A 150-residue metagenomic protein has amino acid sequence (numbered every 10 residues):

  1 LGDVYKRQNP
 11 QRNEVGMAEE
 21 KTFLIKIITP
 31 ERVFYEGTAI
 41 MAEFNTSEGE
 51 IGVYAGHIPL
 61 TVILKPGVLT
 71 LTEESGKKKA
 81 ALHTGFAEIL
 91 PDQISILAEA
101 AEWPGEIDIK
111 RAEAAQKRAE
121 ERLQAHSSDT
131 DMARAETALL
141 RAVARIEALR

Functional and structural regions predicted by a protein language model:
L1-Y5: Short, small-residue-biased leader/transition segments that mark boundaries at the very start of proteins
R7, R12-E31: Extreme N-terminal tail/first-helix region
Q8-Q11, Q93, Q116, Q124: Residue-identity detector for glutamine
V15-A18, I94, T137: A ubiquitous, low-specificity "background" feature that marks scattered single residues across proteins without
G16-M17, V62, T70, S127 (+1 more regions): Intrinsically disordered, low-complexity segments enriched in polar/charged small residues
L24-R118: Compact, glycine-rich, soluble single-domain proteins
A101-R150: Acidic/glycine-rich phosphate/pyrophosphate-binding loops and surrounding catalytic core that coordinate Mg2+
